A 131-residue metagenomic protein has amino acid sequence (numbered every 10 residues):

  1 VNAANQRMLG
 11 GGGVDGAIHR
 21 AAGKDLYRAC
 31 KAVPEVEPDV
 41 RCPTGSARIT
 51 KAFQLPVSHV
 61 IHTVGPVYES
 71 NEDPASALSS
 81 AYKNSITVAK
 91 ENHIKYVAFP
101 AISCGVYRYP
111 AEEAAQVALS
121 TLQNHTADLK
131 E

Functional and structural regions predicted by a protein language model:
N2-E131: Macrodomain-like recognition of ADP-ribose-binding/processing modules
